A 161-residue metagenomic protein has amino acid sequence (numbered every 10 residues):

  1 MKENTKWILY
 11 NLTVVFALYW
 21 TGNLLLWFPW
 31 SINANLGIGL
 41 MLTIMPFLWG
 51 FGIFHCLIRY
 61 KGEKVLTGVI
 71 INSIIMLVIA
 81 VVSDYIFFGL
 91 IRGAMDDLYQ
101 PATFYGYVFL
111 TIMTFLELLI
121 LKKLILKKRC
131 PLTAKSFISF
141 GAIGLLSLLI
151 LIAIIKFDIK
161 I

Functional and structural regions predicted by a protein language model:
M1-E3, A34, I58-G68, I125-K135: Membrane-interface helix-boundary motifs at transmembrane edges
K6-N23, T111, G141-I150: Alpha-helical transmembrane segments
S31-F51, V69: Loop-to-helix transition at the N-terminal end of transmembrane alpha-helices
M45-H55, G106-L121: Hydrophobic cores of alpha-helical transmembrane segments in multi-pass inner/ER membrane proteins, independent
G68-D84, S136-L145: Transmembrane alpha-helical segments of multi-pass membrane proteins
I75-L98, M113: C-terminal halves and exits of single transmembrane alpha-helices
G89-Y99, L118-K135: Membrane-helix boundary connector in multi-pass membrane proteins
I150-I161: Juxtamembrane boundary at the C-terminal end of a transmembrane helix
